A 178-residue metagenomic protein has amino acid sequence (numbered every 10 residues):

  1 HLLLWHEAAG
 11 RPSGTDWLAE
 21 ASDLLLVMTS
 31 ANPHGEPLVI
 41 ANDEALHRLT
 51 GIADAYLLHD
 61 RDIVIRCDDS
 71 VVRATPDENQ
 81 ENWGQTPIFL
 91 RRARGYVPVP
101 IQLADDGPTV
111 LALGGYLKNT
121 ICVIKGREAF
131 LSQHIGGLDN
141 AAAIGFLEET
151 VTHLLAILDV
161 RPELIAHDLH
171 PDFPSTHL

Functional and structural regions predicted by a protein language model:
H1-L178: Active-site-adjacent structural elements in enzyme catalytic cores
